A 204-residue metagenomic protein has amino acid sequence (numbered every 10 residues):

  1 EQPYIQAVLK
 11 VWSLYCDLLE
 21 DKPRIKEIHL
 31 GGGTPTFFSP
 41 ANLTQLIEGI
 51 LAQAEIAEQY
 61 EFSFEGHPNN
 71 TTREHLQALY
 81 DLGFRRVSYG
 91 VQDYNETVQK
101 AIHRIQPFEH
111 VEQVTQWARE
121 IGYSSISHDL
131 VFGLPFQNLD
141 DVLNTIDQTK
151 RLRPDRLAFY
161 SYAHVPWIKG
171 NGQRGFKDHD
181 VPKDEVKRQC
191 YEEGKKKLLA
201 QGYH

Functional and structural regions predicted by a protein language model:
Q2-L18, R24-H204: C-terminal scaffold of the Radical SAM
